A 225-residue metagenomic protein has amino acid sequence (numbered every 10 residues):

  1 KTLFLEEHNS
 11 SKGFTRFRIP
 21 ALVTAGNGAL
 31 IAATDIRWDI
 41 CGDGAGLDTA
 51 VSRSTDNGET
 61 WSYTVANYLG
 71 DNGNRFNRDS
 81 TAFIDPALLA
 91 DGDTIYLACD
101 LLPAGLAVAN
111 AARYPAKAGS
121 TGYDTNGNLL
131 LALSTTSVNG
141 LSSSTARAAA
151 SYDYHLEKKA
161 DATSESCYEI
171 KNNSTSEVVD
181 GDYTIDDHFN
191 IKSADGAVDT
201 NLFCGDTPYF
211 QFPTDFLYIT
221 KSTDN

Functional and structural regions predicted by a protein language model:
K1-N225: Asp-box/BNR beta-propeller blade signature and adjacent active/binding-site loops in extracellular glycan-interacting
